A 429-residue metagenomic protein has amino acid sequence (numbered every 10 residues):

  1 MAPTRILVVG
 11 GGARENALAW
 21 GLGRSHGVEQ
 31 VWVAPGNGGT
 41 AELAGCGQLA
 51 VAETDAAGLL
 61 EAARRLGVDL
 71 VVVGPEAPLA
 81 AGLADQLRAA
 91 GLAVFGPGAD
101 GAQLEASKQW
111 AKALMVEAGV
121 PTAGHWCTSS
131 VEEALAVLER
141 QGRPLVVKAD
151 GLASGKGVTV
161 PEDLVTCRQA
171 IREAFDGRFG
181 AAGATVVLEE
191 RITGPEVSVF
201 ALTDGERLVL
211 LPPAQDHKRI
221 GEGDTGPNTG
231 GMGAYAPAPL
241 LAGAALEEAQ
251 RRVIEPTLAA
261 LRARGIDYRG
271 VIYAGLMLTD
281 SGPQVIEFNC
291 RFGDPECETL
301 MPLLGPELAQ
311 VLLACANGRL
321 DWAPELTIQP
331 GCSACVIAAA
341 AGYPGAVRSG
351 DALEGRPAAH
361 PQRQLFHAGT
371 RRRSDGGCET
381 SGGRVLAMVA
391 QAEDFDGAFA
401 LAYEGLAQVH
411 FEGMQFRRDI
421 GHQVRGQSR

Functional and structural regions predicted by a protein language model:
M1-D100: ATP-binding N-terminal substructure of ATP-dependent carboxylate-amine bond-forming enzymes
F95-G157: A conserved helix-loop-beta module that forms one wall/lid of the active-site cleft in ATP-utilizing catalytic domains
G157-C297: Internal nucleotide-binding/catalytic subdomain
R178-G180, E404-R418: Short arginine-rich
A234-P237, R384-A392: Short, well-ordered beta-strand elements within core beta-sheets of diverse protein domains
Q250-I272, N289-H360, R373: Active-site "cap" helix and flanking loop/linker of ATP-utilizing ligase/carboxylase catalytic domains
S349-A387: Generic long, charged, amphipathic alpha-helical segments
